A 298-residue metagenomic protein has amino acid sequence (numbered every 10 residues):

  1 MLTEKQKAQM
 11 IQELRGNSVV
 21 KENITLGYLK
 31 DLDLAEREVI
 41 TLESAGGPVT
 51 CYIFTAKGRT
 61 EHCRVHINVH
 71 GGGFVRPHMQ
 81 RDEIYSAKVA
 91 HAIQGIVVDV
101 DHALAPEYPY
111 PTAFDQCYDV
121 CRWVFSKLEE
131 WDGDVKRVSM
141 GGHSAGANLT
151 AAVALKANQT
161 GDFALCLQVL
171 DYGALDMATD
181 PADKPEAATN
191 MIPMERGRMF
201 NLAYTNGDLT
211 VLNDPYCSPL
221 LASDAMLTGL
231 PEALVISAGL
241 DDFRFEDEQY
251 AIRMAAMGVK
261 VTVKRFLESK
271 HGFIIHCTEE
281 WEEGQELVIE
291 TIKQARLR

Functional and structural regions predicted by a protein language model:
L2-Q12, I24-L29, L34-R298: Alpha/beta-hydrolase superfamily serine-hydrolase fold, recognizing
S18-K21: Extracellular, surface-exposed repeat architectures
